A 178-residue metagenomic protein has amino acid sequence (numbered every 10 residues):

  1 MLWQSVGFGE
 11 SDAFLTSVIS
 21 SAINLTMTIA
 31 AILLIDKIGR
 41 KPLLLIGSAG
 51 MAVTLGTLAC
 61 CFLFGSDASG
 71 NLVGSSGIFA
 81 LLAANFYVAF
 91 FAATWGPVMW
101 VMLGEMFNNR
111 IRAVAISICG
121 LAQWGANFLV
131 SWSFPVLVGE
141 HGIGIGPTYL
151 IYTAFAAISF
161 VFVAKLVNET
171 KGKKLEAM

Functional and structural regions predicted by a protein language model:
M1-M178: Alpha-helical transmembrane bundle of multi-pass membrane proteins
